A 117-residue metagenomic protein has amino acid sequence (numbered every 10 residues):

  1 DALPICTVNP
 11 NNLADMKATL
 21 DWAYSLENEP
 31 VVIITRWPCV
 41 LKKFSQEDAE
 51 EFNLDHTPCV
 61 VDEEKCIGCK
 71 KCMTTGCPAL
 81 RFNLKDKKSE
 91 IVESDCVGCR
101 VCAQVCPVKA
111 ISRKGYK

Functional and structural regions predicted by a protein language model:
D1-L3: Short, small-residue-biased leader/transition segments that mark boundaries at the very start of proteins
I5-N11: Short acidic-hydrophobic, aromatic-tinged amphipathic segments that line or gate anion-handling sites
P10, W37-P38, K85, Y116: Short, ordered loop/turn segments at secondary-structure junctions
D15-A23: Glycine-rich, charged/polar anion/phosphate-binding loops that engage phosphate groups from diverse ligands
W22-P78: Glycine/aspartate-rich loop-and-adjacent alpha/beta segment that forms the canonical ThDP
F44, I67-V92, V97, V101-K117: Iron-sulfur cluster-binding cysteine motifs and their immediate structural context in ferredoxin-like electron-transfer
